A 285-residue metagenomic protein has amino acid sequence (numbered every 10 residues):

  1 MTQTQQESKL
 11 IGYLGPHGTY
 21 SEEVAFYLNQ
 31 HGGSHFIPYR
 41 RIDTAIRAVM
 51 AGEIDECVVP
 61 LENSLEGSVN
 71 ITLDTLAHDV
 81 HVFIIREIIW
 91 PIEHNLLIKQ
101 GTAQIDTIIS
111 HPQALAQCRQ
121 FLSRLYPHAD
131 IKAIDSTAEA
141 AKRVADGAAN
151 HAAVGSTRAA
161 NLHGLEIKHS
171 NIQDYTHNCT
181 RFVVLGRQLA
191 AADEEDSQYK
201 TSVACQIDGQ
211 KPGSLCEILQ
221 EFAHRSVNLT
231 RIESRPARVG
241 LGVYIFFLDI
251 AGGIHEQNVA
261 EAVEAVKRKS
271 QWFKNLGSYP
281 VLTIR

Functional and structural regions predicted by a protein language model:
M1-R285: Domain-level signature for soluble enzymes in the chorismate/prephenate branch of the shikimate pathway
